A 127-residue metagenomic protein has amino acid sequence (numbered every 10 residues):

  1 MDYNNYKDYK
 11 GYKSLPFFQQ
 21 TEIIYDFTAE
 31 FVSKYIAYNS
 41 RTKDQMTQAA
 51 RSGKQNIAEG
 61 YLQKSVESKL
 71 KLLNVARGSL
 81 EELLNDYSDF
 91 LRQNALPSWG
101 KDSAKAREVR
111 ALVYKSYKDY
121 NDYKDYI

Functional and structural regions predicted by a protein language model:
M1-I127: Amphipathic alpha-helical assembly/interaction segments
